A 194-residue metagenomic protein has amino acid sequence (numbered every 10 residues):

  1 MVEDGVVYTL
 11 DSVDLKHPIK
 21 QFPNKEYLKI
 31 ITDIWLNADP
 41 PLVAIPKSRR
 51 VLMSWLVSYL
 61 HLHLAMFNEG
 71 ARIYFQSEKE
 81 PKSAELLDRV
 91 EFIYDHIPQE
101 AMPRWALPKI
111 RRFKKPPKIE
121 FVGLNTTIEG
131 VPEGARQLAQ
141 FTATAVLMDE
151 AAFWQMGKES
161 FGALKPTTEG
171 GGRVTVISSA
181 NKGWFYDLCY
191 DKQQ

Functional and structural regions predicted by a protein language model:
M1-Q194: Phosphate/NTP-binding elements of NTP-utilizing enzymes
